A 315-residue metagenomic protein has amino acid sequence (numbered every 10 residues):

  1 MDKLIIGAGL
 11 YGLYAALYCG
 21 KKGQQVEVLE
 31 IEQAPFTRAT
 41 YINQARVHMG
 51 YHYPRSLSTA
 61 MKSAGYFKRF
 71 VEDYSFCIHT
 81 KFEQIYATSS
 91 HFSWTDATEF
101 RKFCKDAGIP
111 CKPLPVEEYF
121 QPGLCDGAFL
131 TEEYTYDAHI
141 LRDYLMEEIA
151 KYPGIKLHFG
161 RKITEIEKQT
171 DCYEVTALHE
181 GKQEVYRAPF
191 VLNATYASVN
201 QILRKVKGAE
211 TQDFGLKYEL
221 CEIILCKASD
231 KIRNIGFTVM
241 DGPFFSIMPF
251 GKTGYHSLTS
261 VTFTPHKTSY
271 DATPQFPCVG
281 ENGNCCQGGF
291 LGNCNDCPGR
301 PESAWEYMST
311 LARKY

Functional and structural regions predicted by a protein language model:
D2-E27: N-terminal Rossmann-like FAD-binding beta1-loop-alpha1 element of flavoenzymes
G20-Y41: Glycine-rich FAD pyrophosphate-binding loop
K22, A107, Y152: Conserved dinucleotide-binding and phosphotransfer motif residues
F36, K182-M240, F250-Y255, K267 (+1 more regions): Central helical "cap/lid" subdomain
Q44-G127: Dinucleotide-binding Rossmann-like beta1-alpha1 core, especially the glycine-rich loop that anchors the ADP
P54, T88-A97, A128-E147, D296-W305: Short beta-strand to alpha-helix junction loop
F129-F190, A194-L203: Helical element adjacent to the flavin cofactor pocket in flavoenzyme catalytic cores
F237-Y315: Active-site lid/adjacent beta-loop-alpha segment flanking the redox-cofactor pocket in flavoenzymes
